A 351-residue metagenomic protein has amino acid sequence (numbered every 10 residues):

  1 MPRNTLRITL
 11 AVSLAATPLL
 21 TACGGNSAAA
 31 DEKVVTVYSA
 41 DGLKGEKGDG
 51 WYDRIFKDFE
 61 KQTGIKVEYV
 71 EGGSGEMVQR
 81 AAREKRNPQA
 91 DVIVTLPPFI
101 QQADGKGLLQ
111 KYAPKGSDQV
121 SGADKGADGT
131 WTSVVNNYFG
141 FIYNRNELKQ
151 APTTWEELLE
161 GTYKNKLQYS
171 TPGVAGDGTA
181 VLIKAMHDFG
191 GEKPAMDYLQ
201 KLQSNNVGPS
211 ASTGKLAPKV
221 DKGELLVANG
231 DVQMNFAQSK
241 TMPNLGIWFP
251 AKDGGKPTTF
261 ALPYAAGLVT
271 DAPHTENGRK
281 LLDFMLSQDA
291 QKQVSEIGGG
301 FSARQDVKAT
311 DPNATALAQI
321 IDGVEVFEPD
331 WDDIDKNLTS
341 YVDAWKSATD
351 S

Functional and structural regions predicted by a protein language model:
M1-T36, S351: Short, low-complexity disordered leader/linker segments with a strong preference for bacterial N-terminal type II
I8, A29-I93: Conserved N-terminal structural module of periplasmic/extracytoplasmic solute-binding proteins
Y38-Y52, G75-E76, P88-E224, P257: Extracytoplasmic ligand-binding site segments that recognize negatively charged/polar headgroups
P98-D104, D221, L226-G246: A ligand-binding cleft/hinge motif common to bilobed small-molecule-binding domains
N137, L199-L202, P209, P243-T270: Periplasmic-binding protein-like
G140-E147, L182-M186, A261-T275, Q293-I297: A bilobed periplasmic-binding-protein/Venus flytrap-type ligand-binding module shared by bacterial periplasmic
V269-E325: Mature extracytoplasmic/periplasmic domains
P312-S351: Extracellular/periplasmic bilobal clamshell ligand-binding domains
